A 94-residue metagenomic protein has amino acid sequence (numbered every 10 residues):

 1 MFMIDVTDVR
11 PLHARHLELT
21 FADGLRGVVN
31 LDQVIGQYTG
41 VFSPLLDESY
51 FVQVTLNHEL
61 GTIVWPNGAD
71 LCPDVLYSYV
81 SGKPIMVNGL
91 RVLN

Functional and structural regions predicted by a protein language model:
M1-N94: Motif-centric detector for short Cys/His coordination patterns
